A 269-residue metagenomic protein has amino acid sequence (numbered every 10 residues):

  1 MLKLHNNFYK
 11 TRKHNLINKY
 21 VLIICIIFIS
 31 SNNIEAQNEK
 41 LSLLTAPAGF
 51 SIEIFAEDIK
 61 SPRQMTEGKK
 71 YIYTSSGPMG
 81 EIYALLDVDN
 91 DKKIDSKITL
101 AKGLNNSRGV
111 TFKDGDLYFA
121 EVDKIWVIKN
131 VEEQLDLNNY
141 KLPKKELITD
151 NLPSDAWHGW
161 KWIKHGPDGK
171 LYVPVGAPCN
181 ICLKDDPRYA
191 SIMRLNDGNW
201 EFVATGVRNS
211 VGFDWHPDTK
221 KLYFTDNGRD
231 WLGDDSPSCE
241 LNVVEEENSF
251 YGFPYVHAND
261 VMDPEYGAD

Functional and structural regions predicted by a protein language model:
Q37-P47, W160, A177-N180, R194-G198 (+2 more regions): Beta-propeller domain segments
I52-A56, K97-A101, E146-L152, N199-V203: A short beta-strand motif characteristic of beta-propeller blades
D58-K70, K102-A120, S154-L171, T205-K220: Beta-rich, blade/repeat-based domains predominating in secreted/periplasmic proteins but also intracellular
T74-S75, F119, Y172-P174, F224-D226: Residue position within the beta-strands of beta-propeller blades
E81-A84, K124-W126, S191-M193, E240: A short loop-to-beta-strand structural motif that recurs across blades of beta-propeller domains
L85-D91, I128-N138, E246-F250: Short loop/turn segments immediately following beta-strands, especially the blade-tip and inter-blade linker loops
D123-H165: Asp-box/WD-like beta-propeller blade repeats and closely related beta-sheet repeat scaffolds
